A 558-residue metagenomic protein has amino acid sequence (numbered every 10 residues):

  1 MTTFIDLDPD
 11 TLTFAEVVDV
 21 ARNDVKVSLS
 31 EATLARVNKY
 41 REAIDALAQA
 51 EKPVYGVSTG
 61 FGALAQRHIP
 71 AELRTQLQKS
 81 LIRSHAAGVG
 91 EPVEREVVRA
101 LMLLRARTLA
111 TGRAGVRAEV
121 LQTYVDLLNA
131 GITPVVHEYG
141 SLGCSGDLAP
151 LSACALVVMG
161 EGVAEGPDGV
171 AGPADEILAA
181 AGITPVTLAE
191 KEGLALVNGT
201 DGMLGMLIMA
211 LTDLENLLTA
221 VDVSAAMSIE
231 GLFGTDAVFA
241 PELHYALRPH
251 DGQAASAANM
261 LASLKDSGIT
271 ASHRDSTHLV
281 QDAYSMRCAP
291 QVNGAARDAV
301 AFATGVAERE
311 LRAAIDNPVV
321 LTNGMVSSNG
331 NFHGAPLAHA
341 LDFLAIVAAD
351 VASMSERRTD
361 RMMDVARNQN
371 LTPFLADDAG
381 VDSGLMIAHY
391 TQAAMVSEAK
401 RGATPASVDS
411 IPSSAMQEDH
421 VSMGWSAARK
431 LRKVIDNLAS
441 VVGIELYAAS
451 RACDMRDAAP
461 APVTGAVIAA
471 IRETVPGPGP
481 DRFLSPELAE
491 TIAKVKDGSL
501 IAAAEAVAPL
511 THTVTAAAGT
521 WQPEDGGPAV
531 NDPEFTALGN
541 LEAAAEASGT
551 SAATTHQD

Functional and structural regions predicted by a protein language model:
T2-R36, Y40-A48, P70, R74 (+1 more regions): C-terminal auxiliary extensions adjacent to catalytic cores
V17, L81, H85, V97 (+6 more regions): Short alpha-helical scaffolding segments that buttress acidic/His motifs in well-ordered protein cores
N23-K26, A46-P53, P70, R83 (+2 more regions): Short helix-loop boundary/capping segments at the starts of domains
V37-A43, L47-A65: N-terminal low-complexity or amphipathic/hydrophobic leaders
Y55-I69, L73-L77, S84-R107, V135-M159 (+4 more regions): FAD-binding core of FAD-dependent oxidoreductases, characterized by glycine-rich FAD pyrophosphate-binding loops
F61, A87-G88, R107-T108, L128 (+6 more regions): Acidic, glycine-rich active-site loops and adjacent beta-strand->loop/helix elements that engage anionic groups
R113-Y139: FAD-binding glycine-rich core of flavoenzymes that anchor FAD
L128-I132, P150, D222: Membrane-embedded alpha-helical core segments of multi-pass
